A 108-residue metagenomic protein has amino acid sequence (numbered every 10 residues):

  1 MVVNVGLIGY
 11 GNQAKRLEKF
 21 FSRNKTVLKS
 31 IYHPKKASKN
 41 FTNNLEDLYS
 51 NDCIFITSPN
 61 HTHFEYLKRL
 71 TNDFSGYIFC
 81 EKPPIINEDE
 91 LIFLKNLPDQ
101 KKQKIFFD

Functional and structural regions predicted by a protein language model:
M1, E46-S50, T71-D73: Flexible, charged surface loops at secondary-structure boundaries
M1-K39, Y49: N-terminal Rossmann-like dinucleotide-binding module
N40-N44: Short acidic-hydrophobic, aromatic-tinged amphipathic segments that line or gate anion-handling sites
C53-I56, F64-D108: Beta-strand-loop-alpha-helix segment that lines the small-molecule cofactor/substrate pocket of alpha/beta enzymes
P59: Aromatic "clamp/platform" in nucleotide-sugar-dependent glycosyltransferases that forms part of the donor/acceptor
